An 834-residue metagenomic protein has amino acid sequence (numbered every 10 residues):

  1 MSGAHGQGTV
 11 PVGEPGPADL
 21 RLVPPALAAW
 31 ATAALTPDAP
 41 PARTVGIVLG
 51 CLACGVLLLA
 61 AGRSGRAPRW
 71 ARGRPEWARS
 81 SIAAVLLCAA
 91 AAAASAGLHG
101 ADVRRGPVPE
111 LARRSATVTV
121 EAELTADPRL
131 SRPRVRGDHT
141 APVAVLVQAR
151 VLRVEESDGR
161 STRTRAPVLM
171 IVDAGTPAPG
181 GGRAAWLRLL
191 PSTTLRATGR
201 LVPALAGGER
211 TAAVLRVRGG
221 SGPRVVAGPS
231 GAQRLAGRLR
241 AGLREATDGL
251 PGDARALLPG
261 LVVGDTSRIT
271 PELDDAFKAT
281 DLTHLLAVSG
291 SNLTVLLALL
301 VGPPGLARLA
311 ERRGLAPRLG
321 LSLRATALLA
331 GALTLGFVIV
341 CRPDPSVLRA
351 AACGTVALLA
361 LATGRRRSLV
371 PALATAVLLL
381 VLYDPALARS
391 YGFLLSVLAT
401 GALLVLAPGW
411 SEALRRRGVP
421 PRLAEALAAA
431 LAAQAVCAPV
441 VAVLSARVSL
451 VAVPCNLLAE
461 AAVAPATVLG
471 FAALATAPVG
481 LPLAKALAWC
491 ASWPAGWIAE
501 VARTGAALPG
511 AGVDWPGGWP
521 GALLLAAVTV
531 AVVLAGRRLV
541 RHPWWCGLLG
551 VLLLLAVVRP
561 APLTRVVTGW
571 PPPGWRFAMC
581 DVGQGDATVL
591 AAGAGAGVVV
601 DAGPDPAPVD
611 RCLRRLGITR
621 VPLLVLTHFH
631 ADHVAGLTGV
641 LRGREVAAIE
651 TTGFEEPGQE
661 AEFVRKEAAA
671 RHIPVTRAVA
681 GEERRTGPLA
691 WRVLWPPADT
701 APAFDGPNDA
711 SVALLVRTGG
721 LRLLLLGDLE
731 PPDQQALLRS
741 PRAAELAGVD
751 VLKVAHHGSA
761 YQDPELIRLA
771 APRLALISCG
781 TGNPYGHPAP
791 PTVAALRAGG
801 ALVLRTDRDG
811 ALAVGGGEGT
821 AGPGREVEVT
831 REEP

Functional and structural regions predicted by a protein language model:
M1-V23, R66, W70-H284, W515 (+7 more regions): Membrane-interface helix/helix-cap signal primarily in integral membrane proteins
S2-A34, G207-A350, A578, V600 (+4 more regions): Aromatic-rich juxtamembrane segments at the membrane interface
H5, T9-R105, V118, A402-A578 (+4 more regions): Transmembrane helix-bundle segments that form internal channels/tunnels in multi-pass membrane proteins, characterized
P17, A184-L187, T270, K278 (+4 more regions): Non-globular, low-confidence helical/coil segments that flank catalytic cores
T32, A122, G392, C437 (+3 more regions): Residue-level signal for inorganic ion chemistry
L35, R129, G137-H139, A144 (+9 more regions): Short hydrophobic/aromatic residue motifs in ordered secondary structure
T270-A452, G517-T564, G569, E650-G653 (+5 more regions): Hydrophobic alpha-helical transmembrane segments in multi-pass membrane proteins
